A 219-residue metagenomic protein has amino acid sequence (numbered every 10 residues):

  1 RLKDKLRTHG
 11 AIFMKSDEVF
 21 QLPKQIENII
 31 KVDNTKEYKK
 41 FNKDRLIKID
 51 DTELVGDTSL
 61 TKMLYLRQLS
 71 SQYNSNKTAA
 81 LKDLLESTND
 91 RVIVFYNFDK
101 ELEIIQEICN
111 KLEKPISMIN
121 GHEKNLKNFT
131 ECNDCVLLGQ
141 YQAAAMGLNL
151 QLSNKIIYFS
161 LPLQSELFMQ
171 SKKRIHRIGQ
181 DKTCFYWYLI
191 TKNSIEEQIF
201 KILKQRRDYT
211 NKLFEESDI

Functional and structural regions predicted by a protein language model:
R1-D90, Y186, K201-Q205: Inter-lobe coupling linker of SF2 helicases/translocases
F41, E101-I105, L167, Q198: Phosphate- and divalent-cation-binding pockets in alpha/beta enzyme and binding domains that engage nucleotide-derived
I93-F95, E103-Q106, N110-A144: Conserved helicase ATPase core of P-loop NTP-dependent helicases/translocases
M118, L126-N128, L148, L163-Q170: Active-site-adjacent loop/helix micro-motif of nuclease/hydrolase catalytic cores
L137, K155-I157, I175: Short, well-ordered beta-strand core segments
L148-L161, C184-Y188: A short beta-strand element within the Helicase C-terminal
L163-I219: A conserved SF2-helicase RecA2
